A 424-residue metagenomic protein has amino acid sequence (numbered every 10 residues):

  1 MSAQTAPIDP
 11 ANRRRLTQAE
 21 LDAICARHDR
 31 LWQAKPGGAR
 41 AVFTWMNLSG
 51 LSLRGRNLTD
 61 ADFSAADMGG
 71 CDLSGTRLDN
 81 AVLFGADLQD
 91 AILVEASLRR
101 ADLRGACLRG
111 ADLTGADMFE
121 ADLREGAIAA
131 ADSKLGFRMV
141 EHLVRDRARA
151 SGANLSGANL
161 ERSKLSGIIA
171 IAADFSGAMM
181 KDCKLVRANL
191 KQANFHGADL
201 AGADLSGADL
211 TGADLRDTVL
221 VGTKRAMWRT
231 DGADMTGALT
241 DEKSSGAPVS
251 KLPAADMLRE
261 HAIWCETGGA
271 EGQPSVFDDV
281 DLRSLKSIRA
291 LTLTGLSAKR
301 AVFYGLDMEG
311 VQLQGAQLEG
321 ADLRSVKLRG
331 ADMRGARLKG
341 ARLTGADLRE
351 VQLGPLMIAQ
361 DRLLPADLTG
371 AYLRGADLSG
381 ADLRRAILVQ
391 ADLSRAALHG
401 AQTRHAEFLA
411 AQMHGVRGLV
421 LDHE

Functional and structural regions predicted by a protein language model:
M1-A6: Extracellular "leader-to-stem" segments immediately downstream of a signal peptide or signal-anchor in secreted/lumenal
D9-D22, R27-E424: Tandem repeat scaffolds
